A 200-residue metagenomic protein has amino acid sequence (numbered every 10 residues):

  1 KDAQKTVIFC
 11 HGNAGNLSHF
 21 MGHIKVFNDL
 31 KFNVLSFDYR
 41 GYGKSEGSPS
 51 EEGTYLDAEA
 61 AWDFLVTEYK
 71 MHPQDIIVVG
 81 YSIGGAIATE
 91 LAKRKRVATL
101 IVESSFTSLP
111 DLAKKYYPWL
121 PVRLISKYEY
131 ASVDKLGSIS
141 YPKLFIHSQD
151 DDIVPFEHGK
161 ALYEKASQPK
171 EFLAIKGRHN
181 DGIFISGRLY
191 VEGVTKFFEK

Functional and structural regions predicted by a protein language model:
K1-L65, A92: Membrane-embedded segments
H23, S132, Y141, P155-E164: Short alpha-helix in the alpha/beta-hydrolase fold that links the catalytic acid
M71-S82: Alpha/beta-hydrolase fold nucleophile elbow
G85-Y141, G182-S186: Hydrolase active-site cap/lid region
S138-S140, L144-D151: Short beta-strand/loop motif that positions the catalytic acidic residue of the alpha/beta-hydrolase fold
Q149-V154, N180-D181: Acidic catalytic loop of the alpha/beta-hydrolase fold
K160-G182: Catalytic histidine neighborhood in serine/cysteine hydrolases with alpha/beta-hydrolase-type architecture
I183-F197: Post-His helix in hydrolase/transferase enzymes
